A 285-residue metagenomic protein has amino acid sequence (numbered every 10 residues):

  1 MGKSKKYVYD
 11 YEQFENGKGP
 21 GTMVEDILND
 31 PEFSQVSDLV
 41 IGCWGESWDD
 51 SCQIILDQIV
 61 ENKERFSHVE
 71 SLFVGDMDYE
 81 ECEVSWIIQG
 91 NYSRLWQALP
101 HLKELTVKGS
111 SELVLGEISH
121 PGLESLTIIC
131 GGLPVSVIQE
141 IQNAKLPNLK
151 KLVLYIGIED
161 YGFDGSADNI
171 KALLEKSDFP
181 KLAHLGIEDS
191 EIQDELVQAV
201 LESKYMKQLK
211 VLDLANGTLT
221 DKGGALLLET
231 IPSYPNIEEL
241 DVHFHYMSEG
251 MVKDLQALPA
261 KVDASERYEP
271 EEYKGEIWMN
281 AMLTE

Functional and structural regions predicted by a protein language model:
M1-I54, D76: N-terminal adaptor-interaction module of cullin-RING ubiquitin ligase components
M1-K18, A172-E175, K181-H184, K210 (+2 more regions): C-terminal capping region of solenoid repeat domains
G2-K5, E32-D38, E64-S71, Q97-E104 (+6 more regions): Leucine-rich repeat
V8-N16, V40-W48, F73-S85, H101 (+8 more regions): Concave beta-strand-loop units of leucine-rich repeat
P20-L28, D50-E61, E83-R94, K108-G116 (+5 more regions): Leucine-rich repeat
A144-Q208: Eukaryotic tandem repeat interaction scaffolds
